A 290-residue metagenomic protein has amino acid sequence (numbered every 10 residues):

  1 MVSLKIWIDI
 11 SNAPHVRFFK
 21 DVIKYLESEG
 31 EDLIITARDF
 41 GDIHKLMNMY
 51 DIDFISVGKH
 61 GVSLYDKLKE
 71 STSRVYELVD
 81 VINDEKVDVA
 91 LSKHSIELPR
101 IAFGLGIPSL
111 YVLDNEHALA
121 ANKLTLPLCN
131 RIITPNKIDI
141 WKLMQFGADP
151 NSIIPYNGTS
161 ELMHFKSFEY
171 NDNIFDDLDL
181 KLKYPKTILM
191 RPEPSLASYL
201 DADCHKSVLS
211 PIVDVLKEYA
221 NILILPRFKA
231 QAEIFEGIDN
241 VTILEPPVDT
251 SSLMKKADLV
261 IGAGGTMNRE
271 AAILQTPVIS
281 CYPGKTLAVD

Functional and structural regions predicted by a protein language model:
V2-W7: Extreme N-terminal starter segment of soluble prokaryotic enzymes
I8-K20, A197-L200: A short, glycine/small-residue-rich beta-strand->loop->alpha-helix junction that serves as a flexible
D9-V16, Y25, D39-N48, D53-G147: Active-site and donor-binding regions of nucleotide-sugar-utilizing enzymes
L33-D39, L223-R227: Short internal beta-strands
Y50-V62, M190, V213-L244: Catalytic donor nucleotide-activated moiety binding site of glycosyltransferases and closely related
R74-V81, K229-M267: Donor nucleotide-activated moiety binding/catalytic core segment of transferases that use nucleotide-activated donors
A90-I101, Y111, L253-D290: A donor-sugar binding/catalytic signature common to diverse glycosyltransferases and related nucleotide-sugar
I133-C204: A nucleotide-sugar donor-handling region in carbohydrate enzymes
